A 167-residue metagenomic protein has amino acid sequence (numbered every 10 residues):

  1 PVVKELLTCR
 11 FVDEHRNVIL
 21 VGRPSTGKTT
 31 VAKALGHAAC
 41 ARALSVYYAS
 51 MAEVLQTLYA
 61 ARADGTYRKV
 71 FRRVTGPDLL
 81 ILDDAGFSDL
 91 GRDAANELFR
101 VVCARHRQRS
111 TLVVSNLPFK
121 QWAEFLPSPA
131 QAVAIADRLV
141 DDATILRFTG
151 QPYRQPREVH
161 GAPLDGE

Functional and structural regions predicted by a protein language model:
P1-G76, A123-L126: Conserved P-loop
S45-Y47, E53-L79, A85-E167: Replace "adjacent to P-loop NTPase cores in ATP/GTP-dependent enzymes" with "adjacent to NTP-binding cores
